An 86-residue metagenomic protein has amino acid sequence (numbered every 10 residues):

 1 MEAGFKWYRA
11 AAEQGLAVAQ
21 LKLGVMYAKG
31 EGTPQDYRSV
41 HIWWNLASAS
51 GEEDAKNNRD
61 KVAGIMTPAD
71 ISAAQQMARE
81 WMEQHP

Functional and structural regions predicted by a protein language model:
W7, L21-K29, D60-A63: Hydrophobic face of amphipathic alpha-helices that form TPR/SEL1-like repeat modules and related alpha-solenoid
W7, W43-W44, W81: Signature tryptophan residues that serve as conserved aromatic anchors
R9-A11, L46-A47: Canonical positions in the second alpha-helix
Q14-G15, Y27-T33, S50-G51, A63-M66: Glycine-centered coil turns and helix-coil junctions that link the paired helices within alpha-helical repeat units
A17-L21, E53-K56: Helix-start (N-cap) detector for alpha-helical repeat units in TPR-like alpha-solenoids, especially tetratricopeptide
A49-P86: Terminal, low-structured helical/coil segments at or just beyond the last alpha-helical repeat
